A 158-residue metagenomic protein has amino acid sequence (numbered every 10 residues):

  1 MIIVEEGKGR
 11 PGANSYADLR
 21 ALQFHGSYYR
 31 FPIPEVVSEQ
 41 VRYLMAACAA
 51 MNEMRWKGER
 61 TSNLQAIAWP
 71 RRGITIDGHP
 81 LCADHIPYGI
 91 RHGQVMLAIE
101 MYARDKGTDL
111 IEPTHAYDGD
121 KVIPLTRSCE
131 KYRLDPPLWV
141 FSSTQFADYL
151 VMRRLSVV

Functional and structural regions predicted by a protein language model:
M1-V158: Divalent metal-cofactor coordination and adjacent catalytic microenvironments
